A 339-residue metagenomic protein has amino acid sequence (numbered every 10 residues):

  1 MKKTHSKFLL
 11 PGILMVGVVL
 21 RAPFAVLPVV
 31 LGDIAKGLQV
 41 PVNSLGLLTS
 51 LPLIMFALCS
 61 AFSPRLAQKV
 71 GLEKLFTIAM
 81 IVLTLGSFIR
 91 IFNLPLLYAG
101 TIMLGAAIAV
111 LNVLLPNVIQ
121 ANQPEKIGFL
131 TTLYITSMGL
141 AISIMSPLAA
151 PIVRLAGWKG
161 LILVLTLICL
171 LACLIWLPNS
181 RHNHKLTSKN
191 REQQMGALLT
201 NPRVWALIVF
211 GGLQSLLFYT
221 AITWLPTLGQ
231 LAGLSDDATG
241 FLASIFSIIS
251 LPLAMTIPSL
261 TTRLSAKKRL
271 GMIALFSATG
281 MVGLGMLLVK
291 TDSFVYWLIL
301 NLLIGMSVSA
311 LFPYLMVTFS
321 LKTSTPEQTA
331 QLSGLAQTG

Functional and structural regions predicted by a protein language model:
L27-P28, P202-I257: Extracytoplasmic gate region of multi-pass secondary transporters
L58-P95: Conserved MFS/SLC helix-loop-helix module at the cytosolic interface between two early adjacent transmembrane helices
C59-G71, L253-K268: Helix-to-loop junctions at the C-terminal end of transmembrane segments in multipass secondary transporters
L94, E125-S180, W224-T227: Helix-loop-helix hairpin linking two adjacent transmembrane segments in secondary transporters
G100-T136: Cytoplasmic helix-loop-helix junction between adjacent transmembrane helices in 12-TM secondary transporters
V110-Q123, A310-S324: Intracellular juxtamembrane helix-capping segments at the cytosolic ends of symmetry-related transmembrane helices
K267-L315: C-terminal transmembrane helical hairpin of 12-TM major facilitator-type secondary transporters
T323-G339: A late C-terminal transmembrane helix in Major Facilitator Superfamily
